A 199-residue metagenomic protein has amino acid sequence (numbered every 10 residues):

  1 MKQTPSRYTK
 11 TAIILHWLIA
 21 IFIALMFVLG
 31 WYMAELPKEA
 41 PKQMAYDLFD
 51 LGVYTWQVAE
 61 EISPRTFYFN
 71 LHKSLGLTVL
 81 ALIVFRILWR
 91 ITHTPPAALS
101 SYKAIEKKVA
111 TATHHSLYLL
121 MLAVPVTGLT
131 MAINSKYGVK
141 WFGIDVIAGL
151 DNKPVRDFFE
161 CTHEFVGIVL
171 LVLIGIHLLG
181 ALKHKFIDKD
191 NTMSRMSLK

Functional and structural regions predicted by a protein language model:
M1-K199: Membrane-embedded alpha-helical bundles that constitute the cytochrome b-like, heme-associated redox core of multi-pass
